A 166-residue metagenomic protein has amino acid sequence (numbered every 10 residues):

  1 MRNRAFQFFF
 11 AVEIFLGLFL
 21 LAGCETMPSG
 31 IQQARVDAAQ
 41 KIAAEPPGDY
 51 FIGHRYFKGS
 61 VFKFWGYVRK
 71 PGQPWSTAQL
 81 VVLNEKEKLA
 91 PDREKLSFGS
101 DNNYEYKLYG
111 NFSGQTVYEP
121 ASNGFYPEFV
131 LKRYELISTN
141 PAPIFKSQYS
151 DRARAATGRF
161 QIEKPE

Functional and structural regions predicted by a protein language model:
M1-R2, E25: N-terminal hydrophobic targeting signals that begin at the initiator methionine
R2-V12: Bacterial N-terminal signal peptides that target proteins for export
L20-G23: C-terminal motif of bacterial Sec signal peptides marking the signal peptidase cleavage site
T26-E166: OB-fold and OB-like single-stranded nucleic-acid-recognition modules and their adjacent interaction interfaces
